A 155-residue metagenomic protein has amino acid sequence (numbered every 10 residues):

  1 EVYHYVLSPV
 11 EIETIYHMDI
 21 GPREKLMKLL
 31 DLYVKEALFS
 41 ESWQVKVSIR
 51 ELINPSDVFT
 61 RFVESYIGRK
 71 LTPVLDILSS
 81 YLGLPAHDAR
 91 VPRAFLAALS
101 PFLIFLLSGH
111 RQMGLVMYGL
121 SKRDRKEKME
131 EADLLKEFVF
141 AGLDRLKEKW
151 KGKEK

Functional and structural regions predicted by a protein language model:
E1-K25: Amphipathic alpha-helical linker/stalk segments
I12, K35, R50, N54-R61 (+1 more regions): General structural signal for alpha-helix termini and helix-helix connectors
T14, M18, P55-F59, L120-E127: Short amphipathic alpha-helical segments at helix-loop
E24, K28, L32-F39, G68-P92 (+1 more regions): C-terminal peripheral helix-coil segments that are non-catalytic and often amphipathic
F39-R61, H110-M117: Amphipathic alpha-helical segments used for helix-helix packing
F62-V63, I67: Individual alpha-helical transmembrane segments in multi-pass integral membrane proteins
